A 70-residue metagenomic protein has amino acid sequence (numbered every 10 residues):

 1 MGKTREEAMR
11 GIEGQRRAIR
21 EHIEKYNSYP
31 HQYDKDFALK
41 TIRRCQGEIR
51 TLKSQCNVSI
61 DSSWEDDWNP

Functional and structural regions predicted by a protein language model:
M1, I23-E24: Mixed-charge, polar/low-complexity N-terminal
M1, N69-P70: Short intrinsically disordered terminal tails
M1-R17, D34: Short, charge/polar-rich alpha-helical segments
M9, Q32-R50, N69: Short, charged, amphipathic alpha-helical segments
I19-R20, Y26, I42-E65: Amphipathic alpha-helical coiled-coil segments
